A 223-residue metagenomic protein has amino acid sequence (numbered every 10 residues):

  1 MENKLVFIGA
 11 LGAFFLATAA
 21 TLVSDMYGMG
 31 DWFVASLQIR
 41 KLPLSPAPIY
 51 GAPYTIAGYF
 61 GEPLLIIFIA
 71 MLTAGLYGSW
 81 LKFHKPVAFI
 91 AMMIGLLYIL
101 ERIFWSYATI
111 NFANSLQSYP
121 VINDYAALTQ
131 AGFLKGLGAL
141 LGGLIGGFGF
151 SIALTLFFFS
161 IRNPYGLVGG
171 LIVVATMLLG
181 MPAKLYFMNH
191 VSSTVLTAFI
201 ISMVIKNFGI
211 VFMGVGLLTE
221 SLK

Functional and structural regions predicted by a protein language model:
M1-K223: Hydrophobic, aromatic-enriched alpha-helical segments typical of multi-pass transmembrane helices
